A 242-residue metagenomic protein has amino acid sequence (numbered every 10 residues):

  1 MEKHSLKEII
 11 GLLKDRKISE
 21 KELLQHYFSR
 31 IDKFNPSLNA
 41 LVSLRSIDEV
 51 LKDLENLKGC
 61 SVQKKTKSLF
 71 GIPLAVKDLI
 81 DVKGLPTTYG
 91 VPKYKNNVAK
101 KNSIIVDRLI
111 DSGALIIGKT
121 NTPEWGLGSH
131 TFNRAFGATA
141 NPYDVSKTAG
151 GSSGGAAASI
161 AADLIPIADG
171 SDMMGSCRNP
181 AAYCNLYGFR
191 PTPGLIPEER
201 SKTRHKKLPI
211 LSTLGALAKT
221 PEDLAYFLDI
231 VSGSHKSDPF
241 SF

Functional and structural regions predicted by a protein language model:
M1-K52: An N-terminal boundary/leader segment
F34, S68-I105: Enzymes and membrane/adaptor proteins characterized by extended Gly/Ser/Thr/Asp/Glu-rich, aromatic-dotted
P92-K100, G137-S152, S212: Short pre-catalytic strand/loop immediately N-terminal to key active-site residues, enriched for Gly-Thr
V98, V145-A157, S171-S176, P180-A181 (+1 more regions): Gly/Ser-rich catalytic serine loop of serine hydrolases
L109: Nucleotide-cofactor and metal-assisted catalytic machinery
I117, P166-G170: Paired acidic/hydrophobic, glycine-rich loop segments that form the ligand-binding mouth/hinge of periplasmic-binding
A157-I167: Alpha-helix C-terminal capping segments
R190-F242: A short helix-breaking turn/cap at a secondary-structure junction
